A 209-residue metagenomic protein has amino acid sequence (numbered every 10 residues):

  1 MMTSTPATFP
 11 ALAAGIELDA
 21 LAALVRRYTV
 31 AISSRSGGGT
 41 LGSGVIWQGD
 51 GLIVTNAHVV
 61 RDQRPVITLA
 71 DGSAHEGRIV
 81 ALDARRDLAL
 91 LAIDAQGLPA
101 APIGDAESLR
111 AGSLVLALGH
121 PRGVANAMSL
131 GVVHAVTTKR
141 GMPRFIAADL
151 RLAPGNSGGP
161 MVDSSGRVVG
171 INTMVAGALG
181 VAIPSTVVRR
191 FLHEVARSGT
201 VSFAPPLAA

Functional and structural regions predicted by a protein language model:
M1-A22, L116-A117, P121, V168-A209: C-terminal cap/linker of serine protease catalytic domains
M1-P6, R35-L41, Q48-L88, A95-Q96: Catalytic-histidine neighborhood of serine endopeptidases, predominantly the chymotrypsin-like S1/PA family
L12-L21, T29-D50, N56, S73-R78 (+3 more regions): A conserved glycine-rich beta-strand in the N-terminal activation segment of trypsin-fold
A20-V25, V80-A92, V124-A127, A135-A147 (+1 more regions): Gly/Ser-enriched beta-turn/beta-hairpin loop segments
I32, G49, V80-L82, A106 (+3 more regions): Residue-level recognition of beta-strand microenvironments
V45, L152-N172: Catalytic nucleophile loop of clan PA
D62-I79, Q96, R110-A117, A125-T138 (+2 more regions): Beta-strand/loop subdomains of soluble extracytoplasmic proteins
P99-F145, N172-I183, G199: Flexible, gly/ser-rich surface segments that form the specificity/activation loops bordering the active-site cleft
